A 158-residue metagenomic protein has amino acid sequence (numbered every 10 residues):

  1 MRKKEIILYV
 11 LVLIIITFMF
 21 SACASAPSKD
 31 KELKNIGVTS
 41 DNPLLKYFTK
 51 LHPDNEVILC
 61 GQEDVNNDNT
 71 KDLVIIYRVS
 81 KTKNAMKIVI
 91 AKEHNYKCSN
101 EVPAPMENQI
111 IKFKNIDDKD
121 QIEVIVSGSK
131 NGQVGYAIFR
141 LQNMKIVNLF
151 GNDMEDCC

Functional and structural regions predicted by a protein language model:
R2-V10: Bacterial N-terminal signal peptides that target proteins for export
K4-E5, S21-C158: Beta-propeller-forming repeat regions
V10-M19: Bacterial N-terminal signal peptides
